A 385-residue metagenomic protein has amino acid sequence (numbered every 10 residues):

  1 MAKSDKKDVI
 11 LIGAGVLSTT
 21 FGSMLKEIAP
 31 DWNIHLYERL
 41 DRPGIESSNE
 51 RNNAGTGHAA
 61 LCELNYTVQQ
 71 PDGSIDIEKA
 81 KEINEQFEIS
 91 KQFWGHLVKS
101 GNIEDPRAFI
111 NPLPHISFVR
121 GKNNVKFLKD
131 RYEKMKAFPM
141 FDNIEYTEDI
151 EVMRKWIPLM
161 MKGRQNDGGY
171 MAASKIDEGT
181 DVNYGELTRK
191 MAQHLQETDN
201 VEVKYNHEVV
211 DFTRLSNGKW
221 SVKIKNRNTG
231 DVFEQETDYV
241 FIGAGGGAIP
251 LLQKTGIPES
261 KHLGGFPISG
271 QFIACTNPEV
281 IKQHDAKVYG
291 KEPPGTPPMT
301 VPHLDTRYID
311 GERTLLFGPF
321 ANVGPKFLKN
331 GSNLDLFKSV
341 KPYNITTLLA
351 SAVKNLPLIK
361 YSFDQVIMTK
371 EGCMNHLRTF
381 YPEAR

Functional and structural regions predicted by a protein language model:
K3-L17, H35: Beta1/beta-strand and adjacent pyrophosphate-binding region of the FAD-binding site in flavoprotein oxidoreductases
D5-K7, N228-Y239: Core beta-strand elements of the Rossmann-like FAD/NAD(P) dinucleotide-binding domain in flavoenzyme oxidoreductases
L17, R42, G247: Conserved Rossmann-like nucleotide-cofactor binding loop
K26-E50: Glycine-rich FAD pyrophosphate-binding loop
I45, N49, G55-A59, F109 (+3 more regions): Active-site substrate-recognition segment that forms the wall of the catalytic cavity or substrate channel
G55-K155, T314, K326, L334-D335: Dinucleotide-binding Rossmann-like beta1-alpha1 core, especially the glycine-rich loop that anchors the ADP
D105-P112, F118-Q193, E197-T198, E202-K204 (+2 more regions): Flavin (FAD/FMN) cofactor-binding and adjacent substrate-gating region of FAD-dependent oxidoreductase domains
N206-V210, N226-N228: Conserved SAM/SAH-binding loop
